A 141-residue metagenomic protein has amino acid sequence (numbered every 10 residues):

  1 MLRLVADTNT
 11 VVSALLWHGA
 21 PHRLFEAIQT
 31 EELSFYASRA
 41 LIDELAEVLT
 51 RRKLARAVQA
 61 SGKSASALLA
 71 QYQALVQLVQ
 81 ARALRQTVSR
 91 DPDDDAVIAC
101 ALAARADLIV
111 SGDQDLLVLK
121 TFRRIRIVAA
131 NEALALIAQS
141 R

Functional and structural regions predicted by a protein language model:
M1-A37: Short, well-structured N-terminal submotif of metal-dependent ribonuclease cores
D7-T8, A37-S38, G112-D113, A130: A secondary-structure boundary/capping signal
V12-A14, V58, L84-R90: Short, flexible loop segments at the rims of nucleotide/cofactor-binding pockets, characterized by
G19, Y36, Q59, K63 (+1 more regions): Residues at secondary-structure transition points
A27, C100, L119: Hydrophobic/aromatic ligand-binding patch that stacks against planar heteroaromatic rings of cofactors or nucleotides
A27-L84: PIN-domain endoribonuclease scaffold, especially VapC-family toxins
Q73-L108: Active-site neighborhoods of divalent-metal-dependent phosphate/nucleic-acid chemistry enzymes
A104-V110, Q114-R141: Acidic, PIN/NYN-like endoribonuclease modules and their adjacent C-terminal/linker elements
